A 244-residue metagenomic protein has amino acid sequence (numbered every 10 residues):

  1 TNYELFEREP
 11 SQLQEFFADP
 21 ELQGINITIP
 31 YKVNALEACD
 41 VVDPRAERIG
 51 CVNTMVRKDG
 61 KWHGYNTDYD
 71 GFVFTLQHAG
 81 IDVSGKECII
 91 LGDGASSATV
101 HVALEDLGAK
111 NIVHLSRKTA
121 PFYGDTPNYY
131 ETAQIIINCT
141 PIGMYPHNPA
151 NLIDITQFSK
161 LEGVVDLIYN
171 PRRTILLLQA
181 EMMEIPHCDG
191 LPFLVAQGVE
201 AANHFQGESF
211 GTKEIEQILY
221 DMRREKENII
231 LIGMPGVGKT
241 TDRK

Functional and structural regions predicted by a protein language model:
T1-A79, P171-R173, M183, P192-V195: Phosphate/diphosphate ligand-binding glycine-rich loop within oxidoreductases
N66-Y69, L76-Q77, G85-E105, A109 (+1 more regions): Glycine-rich adenosine-cofactor-binding loop
D106-N111, M182-P186: Conserved S-adenosyl-L-methionine
L107-Y123: NAD(P)-binding Rossmann-fold cofactor-contacting core
F122-C188: Rossmann-like adenosine-cofactor binding region
L167-E227: Adenosine-phosphate binding glycine-rich loop
T240: Walker A/P-loop
